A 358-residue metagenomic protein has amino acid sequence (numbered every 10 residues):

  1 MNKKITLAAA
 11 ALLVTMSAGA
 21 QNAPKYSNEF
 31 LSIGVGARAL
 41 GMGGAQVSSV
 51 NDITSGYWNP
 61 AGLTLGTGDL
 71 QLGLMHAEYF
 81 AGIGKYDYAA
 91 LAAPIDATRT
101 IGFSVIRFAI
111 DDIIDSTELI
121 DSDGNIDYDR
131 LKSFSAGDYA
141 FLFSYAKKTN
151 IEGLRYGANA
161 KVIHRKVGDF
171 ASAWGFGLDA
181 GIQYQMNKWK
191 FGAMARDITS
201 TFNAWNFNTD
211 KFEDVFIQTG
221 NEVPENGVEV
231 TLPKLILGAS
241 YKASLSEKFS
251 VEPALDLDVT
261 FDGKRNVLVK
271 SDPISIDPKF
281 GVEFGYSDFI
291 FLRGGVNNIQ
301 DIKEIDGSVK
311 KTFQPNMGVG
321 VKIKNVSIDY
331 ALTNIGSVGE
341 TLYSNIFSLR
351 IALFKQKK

Functional and structural regions predicted by a protein language model:
M1-K3, N187: Generic cytosolic/nucleocytoplasmic N-terminal low-complexity/intrinsically disordered segments
K3-A9: Sec-dependent signal peptide recognition, specifically the positively charged N-region followed immediately by
L12-L13, L70: Alpha-helix boundary/capping residues
T15-S17: N-terminal signal peptide c-region/cleavage motif recognized by signal peptidases
Q21-K358: Subset of outer-membrane beta-barrel
